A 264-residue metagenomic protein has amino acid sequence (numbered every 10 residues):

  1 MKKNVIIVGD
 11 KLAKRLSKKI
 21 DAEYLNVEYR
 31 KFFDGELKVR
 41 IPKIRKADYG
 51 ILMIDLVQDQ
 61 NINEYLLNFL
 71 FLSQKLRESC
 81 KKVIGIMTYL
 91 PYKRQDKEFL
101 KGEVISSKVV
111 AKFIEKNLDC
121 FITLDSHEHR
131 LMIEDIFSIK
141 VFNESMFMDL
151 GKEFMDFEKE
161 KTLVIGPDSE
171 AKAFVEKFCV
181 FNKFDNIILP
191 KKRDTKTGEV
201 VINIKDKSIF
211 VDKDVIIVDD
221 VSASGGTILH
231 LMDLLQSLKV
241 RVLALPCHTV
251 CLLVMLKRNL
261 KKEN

Functional and structural regions predicted by a protein language model:
M1-N264: PRPP-associated nucleotide enzymes
